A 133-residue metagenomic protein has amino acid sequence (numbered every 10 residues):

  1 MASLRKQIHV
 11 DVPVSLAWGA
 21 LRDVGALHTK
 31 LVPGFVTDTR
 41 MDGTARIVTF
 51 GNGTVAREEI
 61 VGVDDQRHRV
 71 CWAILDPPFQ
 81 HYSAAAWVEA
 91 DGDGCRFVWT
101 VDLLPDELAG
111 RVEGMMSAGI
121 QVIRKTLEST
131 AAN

Functional and structural regions predicted by a protein language model:
M1, T130-N133: Basic/polar N-terminal segments that are highly enriched at the extreme N-terminus, encompassing both cleavable
M1-D38: Hydrophobic ligand-binding cavity/cleft-lining segments
V10-V12, F50, V101-L103: Short beta-strand-to-loop capping motifs
G19-A26, D65, S117-Q121, K125-S129: Short, intrinsically disordered, mixed-charge
G25-P77, S83, D91, F97 (+1 more regions): Glycine-rich portal/gate segments that line the openings of hydrophobic small-molecule binding cavities
L75-T126, N133: Beta-strand/loop substructures that line and gate deep hydrophobic ligand-binding cavities in soluble
